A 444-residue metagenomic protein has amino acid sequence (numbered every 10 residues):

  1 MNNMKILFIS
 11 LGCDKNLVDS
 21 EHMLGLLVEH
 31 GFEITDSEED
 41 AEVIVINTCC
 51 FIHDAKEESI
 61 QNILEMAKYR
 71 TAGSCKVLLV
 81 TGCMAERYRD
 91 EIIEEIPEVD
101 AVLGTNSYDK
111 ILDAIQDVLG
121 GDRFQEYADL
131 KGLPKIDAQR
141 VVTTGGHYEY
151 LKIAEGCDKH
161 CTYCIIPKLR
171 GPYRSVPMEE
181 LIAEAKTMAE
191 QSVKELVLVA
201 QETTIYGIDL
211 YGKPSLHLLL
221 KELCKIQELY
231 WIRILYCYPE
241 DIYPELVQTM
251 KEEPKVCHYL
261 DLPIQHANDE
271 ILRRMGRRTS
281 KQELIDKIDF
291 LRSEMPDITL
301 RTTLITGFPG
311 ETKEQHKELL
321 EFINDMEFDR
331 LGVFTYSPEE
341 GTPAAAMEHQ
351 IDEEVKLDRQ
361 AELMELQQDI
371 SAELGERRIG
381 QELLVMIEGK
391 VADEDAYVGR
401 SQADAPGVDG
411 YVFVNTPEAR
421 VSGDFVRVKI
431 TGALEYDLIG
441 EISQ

Functional and structural regions predicted by a protein language model:
M1-Y206, E245, V256, L260 (+5 more regions): Proteins enriched for Cys/Gly/acidic motifs involved in redox and nucleic-acid/cofactor modification
I6, V43-I44, E149, L196 (+7 more regions): Conserved beta-strand core positions
C13, G207-E228, R274-R278, P338-D369: Radical SAM enzyme [4Fe-4S]-AdoMet core and its adjacent flexible, acidic and glycine-rich loops/tails across
L78-V80, R87, I92, E190-E314 (+1 more regions): Conserved SAM/AdoMet-binding glycine-rich loop
L181, L198, I234, L262 (+6 more regions): Conserved, mostly hydrophobic/aromatic
A200, Y236, I264-H266, T302-T306 (+6 more regions): Active-site proximal loops enriched in glycine and acidic residues that flank catalytic Cys/His/Asp and coordinate
H258-Y259, L272-R273, L284, P296-T299 (+8 more regions): Extended hydrophobic-aromatic, low-complexity segments
A346-Q444: Terminal RNA-binding accessory module
